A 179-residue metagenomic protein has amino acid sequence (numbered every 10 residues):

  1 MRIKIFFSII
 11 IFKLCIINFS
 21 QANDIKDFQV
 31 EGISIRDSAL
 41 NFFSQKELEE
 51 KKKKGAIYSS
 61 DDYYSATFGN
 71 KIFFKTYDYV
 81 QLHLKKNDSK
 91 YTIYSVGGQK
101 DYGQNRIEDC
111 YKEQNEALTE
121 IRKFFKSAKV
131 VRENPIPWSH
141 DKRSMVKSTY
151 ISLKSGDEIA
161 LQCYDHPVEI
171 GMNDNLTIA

Functional and structural regions predicted by a protein language model:
M1-I5: Positively charged n-region of N-terminal signal peptides that target proteins for export
F6-F7, F19: Aromatic (phenylalanine/tyrosine) cluster motif
S8-C15: Bacterial N-terminal signal peptides
I16, Q21-A22: Intrinsically disordered, low-complexity peptide-like regions
A22-Y64, G97-A179: Non-cytosolic coordination micro-motifs
S65-Y94: Compositionally biased P/S/T/G-rich terminal and signal peptide-adjacent segments that lie outside catalytic cores
